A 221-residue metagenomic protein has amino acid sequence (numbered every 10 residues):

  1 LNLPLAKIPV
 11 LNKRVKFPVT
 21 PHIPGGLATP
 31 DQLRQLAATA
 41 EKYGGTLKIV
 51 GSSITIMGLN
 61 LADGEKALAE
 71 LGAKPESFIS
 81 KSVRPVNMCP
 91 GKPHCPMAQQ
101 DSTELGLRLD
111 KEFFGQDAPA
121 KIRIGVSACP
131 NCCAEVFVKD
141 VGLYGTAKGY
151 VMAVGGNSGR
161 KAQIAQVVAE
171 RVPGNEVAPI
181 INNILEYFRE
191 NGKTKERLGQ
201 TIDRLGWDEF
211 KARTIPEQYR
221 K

Functional and structural regions predicted by a protein language model:
L1, H22-A28, Q35-L36, G155-N157 (+2 more regions): Conserved active-site/ligand-binding neighborhood in enzyme cores
L1-V19, A28: Intrinsically disordered, low-complexity polar/charged tails and linkers
K7-R14, K42-I49, S158: Short, flexible, solvent-exposed loop/turn segments with mixed acidic/basic and small polar residues
F17-A147: Small-residue-enriched alpha-helical segments and adjacent helix-cap loops that form tight helix-helix packing
G44-G51, A118-R123, E190-R204, K221: Flexible, glycine/charged-enriched surface loops at secondary-structure junctions
A128, C132, F137-R197, K211 (+1 more regions): Mobile "lid/hinge" segments at catalytic clefts and subdomain interfaces of large enzymes
